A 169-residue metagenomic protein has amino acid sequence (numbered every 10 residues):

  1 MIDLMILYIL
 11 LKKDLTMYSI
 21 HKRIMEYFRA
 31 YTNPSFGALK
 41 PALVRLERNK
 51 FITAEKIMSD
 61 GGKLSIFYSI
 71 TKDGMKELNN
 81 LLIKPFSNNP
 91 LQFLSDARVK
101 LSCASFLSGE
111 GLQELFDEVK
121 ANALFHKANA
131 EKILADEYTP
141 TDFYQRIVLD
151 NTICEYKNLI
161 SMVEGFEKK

Functional and structural regions predicted by a protein language model:
M1-P90: Basic helix-turn-helix/winged-helix DNA-binding cores and closely related short helical interaction motifs
L4-Y8, V99-S102, E114, I147: Positions in alpha-helical segments
L10, A104-S105, Y156: Generic structural signal for hydrophobic core residues of well-folded globular domains
L64-S65, R98, F143: A structure-centric signal for secondary-structure junctions around beta-strands
N80-N122: Amphipathic alpha-helical dimerization/coiled-coil segments that flank or bridge DNA-binding/regulatory modules
L112-K169: Mid-protein regulatory/catalytic core that forms ligand/cofactor-binding pockets and protein-protein interaction
